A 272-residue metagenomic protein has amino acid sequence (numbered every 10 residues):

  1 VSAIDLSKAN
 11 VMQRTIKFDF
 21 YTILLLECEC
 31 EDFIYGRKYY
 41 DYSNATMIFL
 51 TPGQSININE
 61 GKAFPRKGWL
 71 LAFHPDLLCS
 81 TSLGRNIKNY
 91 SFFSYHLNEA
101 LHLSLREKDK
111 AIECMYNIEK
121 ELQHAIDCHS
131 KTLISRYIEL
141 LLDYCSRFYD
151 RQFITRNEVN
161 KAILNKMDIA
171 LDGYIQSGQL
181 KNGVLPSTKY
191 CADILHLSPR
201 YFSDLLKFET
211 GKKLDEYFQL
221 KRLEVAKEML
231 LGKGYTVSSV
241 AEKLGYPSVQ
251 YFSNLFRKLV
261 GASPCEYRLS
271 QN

Functional and structural regions predicted by a protein language model:
S2-H96, D127: N-terminal regulatory/effector-sensing and dimerization cores that precede helix-turn-helix DNA-binding domains
A45, Y190-L197, F202, L206 (+3 more regions): Append "Primarily bacterial transcriptional regulators
F93-E139, Y144-C145, M167: Amphipathic alpha-helical segments enriched in hydrophobic/aromatic residues interleaved with Lys/Arg
R147-E158: C-terminal regulatory or interaction extensions
N157-L195, E216-Y235: A short, Lys/Arg-enriched amphipathic alpha-helix from helix-turn-helix/homeodomain DNA-binding modules
F208-Q250, L269-N272: Terminal helix-turn-helix DNA-binding modules in bacterial transcription factors
S253-N272: …primarily DNA-binding HTH/wHTH and HhH modules…
